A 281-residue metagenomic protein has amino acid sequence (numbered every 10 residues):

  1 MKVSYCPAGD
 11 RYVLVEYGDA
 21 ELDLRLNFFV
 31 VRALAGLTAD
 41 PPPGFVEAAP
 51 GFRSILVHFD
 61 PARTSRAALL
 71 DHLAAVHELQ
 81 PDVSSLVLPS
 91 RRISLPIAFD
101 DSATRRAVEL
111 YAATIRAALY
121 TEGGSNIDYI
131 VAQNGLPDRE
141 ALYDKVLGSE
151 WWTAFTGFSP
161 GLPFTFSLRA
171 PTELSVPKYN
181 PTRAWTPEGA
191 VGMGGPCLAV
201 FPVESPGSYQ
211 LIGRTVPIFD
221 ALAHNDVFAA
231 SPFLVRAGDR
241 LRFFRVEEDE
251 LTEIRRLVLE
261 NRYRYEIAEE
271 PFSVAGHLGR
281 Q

Functional and structural regions predicted by a protein language model:
M1-Q281: Glycine-rich active-site loops that engage anionic ligands at enzyme catalytic sites
